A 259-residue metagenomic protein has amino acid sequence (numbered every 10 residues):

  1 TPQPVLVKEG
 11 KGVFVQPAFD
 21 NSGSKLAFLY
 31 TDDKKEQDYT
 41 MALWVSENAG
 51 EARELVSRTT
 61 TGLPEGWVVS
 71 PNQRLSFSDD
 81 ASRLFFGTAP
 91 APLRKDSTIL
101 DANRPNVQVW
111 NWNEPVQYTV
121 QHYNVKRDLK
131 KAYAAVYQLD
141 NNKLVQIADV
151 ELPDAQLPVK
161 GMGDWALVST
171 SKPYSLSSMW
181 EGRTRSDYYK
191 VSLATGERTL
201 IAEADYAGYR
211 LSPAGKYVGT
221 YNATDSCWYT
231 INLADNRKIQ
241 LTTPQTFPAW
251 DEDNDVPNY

Functional and structural regions predicted by a protein language model:
T1-Y259: Beta-propeller folds
